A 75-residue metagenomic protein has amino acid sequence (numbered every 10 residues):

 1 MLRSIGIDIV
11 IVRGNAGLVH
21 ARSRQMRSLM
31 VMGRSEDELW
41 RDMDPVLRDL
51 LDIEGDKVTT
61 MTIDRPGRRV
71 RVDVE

Functional and structural regions predicted by a protein language model:
M1-I7, V12, D37-E75: Short, charged, surface-exposed hinge/linker loops at domain edges that act as mobile lids or interdomain connectors
V12-M26: Short aromatic-glycine-(Arg/Gly/Cys) micro-motifs in beta-strand/loop hairpins
R27-D37: A short, exposed loop/beta-hairpin motif centered on an aromatic-Gly-Thr core
